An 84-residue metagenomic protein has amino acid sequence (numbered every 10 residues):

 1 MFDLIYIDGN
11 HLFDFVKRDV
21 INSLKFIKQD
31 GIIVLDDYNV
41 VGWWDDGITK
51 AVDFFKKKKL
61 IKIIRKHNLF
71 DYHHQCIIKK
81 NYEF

Functional and structural regions predicted by a protein language model:
M1-I5: A short acidic, Gly/Pro-enriched loop at the edge of an enzyme's catalytic core that lines a small-molecule cofactor
N10-H11: Switch II (G3) loop of P-loop NTPases
D14-F84: C-terminal substrate-binding/active-site "lid" region of AdoMet-derived donor-dependent transferases
